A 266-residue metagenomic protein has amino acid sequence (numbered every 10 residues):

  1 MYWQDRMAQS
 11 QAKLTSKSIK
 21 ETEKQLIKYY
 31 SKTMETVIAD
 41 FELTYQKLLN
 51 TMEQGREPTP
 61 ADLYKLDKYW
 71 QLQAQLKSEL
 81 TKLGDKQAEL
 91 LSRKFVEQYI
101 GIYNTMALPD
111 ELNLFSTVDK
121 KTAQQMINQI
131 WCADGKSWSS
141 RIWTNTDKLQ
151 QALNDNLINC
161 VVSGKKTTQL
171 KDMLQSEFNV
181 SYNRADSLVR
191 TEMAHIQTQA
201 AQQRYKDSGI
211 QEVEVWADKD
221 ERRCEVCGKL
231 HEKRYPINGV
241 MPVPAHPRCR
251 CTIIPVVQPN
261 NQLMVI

Functional and structural regions predicted by a protein language model:
M1-Q175, N260-I266: N-terminal leader/targeting and assembly helices and adjacent pre-domain segments
D172, S176-I266: Acidic, glycine-rich two-metal-ion catalytic cores of nucleic acid-processing enzymes
